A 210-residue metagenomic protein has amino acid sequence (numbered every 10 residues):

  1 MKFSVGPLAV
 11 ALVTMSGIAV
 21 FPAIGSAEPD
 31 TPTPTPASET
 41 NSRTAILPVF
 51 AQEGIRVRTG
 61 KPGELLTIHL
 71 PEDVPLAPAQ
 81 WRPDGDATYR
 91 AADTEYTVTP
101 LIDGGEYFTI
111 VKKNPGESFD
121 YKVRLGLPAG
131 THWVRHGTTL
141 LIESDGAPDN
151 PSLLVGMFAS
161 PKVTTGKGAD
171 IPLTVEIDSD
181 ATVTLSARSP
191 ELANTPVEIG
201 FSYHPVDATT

Functional and structural regions predicted by a protein language model:
M1-E28: Secretory targeting and sorting signals
A27-T210: Residues that cap or anchor secondary-structure elements
